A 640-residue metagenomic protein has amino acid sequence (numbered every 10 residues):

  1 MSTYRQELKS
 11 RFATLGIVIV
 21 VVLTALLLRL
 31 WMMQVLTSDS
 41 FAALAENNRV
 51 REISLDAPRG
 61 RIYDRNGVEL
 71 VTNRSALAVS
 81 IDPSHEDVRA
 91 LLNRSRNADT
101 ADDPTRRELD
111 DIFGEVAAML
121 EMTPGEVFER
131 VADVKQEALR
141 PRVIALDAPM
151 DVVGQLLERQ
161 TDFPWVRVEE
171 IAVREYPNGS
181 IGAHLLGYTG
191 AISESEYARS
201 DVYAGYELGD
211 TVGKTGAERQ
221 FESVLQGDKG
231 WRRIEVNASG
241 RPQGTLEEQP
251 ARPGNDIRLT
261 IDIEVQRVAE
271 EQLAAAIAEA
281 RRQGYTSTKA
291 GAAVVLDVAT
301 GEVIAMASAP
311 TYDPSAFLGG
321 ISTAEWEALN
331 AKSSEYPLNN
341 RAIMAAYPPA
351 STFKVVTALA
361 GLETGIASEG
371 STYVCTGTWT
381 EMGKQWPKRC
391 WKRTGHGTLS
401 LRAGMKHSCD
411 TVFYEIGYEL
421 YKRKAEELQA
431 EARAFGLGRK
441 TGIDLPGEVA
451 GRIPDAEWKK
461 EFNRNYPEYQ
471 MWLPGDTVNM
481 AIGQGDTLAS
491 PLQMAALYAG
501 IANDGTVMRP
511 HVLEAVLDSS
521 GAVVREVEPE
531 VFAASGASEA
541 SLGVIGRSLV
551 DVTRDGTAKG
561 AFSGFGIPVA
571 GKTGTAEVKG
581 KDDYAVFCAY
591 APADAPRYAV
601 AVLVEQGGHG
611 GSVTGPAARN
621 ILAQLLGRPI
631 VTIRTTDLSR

Functional and structural regions predicted by a protein language model:
M1-I321, A346, E426-A434, A481 (+3 more regions): Periplasmic/cell-envelope proteins involved in peptidoglycan metabolism and beta-lactam response
V71, L77, E235-E248, I261 (+4 more regions): Beta-lactam-recognizing serine transpeptidase/beta-lactamase-like catalytic domain environment
